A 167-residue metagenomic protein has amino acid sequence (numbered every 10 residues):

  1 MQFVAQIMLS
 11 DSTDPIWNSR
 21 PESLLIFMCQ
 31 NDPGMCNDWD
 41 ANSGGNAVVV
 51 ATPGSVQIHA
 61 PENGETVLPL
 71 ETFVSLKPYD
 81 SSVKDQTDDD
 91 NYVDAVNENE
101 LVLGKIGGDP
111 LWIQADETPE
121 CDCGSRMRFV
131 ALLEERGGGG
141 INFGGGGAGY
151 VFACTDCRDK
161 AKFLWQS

Functional and structural regions predicted by a protein language model:
M1-S167: Preference for intrinsically disordered or flexible, low-complexity segments and adjacent hinge/connector residues
